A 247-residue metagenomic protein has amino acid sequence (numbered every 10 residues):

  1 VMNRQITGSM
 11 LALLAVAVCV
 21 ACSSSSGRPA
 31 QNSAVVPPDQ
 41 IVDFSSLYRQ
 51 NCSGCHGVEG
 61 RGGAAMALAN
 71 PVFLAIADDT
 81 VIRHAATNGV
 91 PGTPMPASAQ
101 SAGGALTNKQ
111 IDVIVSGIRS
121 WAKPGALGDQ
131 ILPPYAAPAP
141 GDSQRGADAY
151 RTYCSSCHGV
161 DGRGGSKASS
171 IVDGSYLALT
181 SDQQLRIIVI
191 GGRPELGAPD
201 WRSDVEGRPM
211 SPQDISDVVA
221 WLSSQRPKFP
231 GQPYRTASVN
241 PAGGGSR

Functional and structural regions predicted by a protein language model:
M2-L11: Bacterial N-terminal signal peptides that target proteins for export
V18-A21: C-terminal motif of bacterial Sec signal peptides marking the signal peptidase cleavage site
S25-V42, S46-N51, P96-D161, D182 (+1 more regions): Flexible coil segments in periplasmic/lumen-exposed cytochrome c-class electron-transfer proteins
P38-S45, G57, R61-N88, T93 (+5 more regions): Gly/Gly-Pro-rich "capping" loops immediately C-terminal to redox-active cysteine motifs in periplasmic/lumenal
